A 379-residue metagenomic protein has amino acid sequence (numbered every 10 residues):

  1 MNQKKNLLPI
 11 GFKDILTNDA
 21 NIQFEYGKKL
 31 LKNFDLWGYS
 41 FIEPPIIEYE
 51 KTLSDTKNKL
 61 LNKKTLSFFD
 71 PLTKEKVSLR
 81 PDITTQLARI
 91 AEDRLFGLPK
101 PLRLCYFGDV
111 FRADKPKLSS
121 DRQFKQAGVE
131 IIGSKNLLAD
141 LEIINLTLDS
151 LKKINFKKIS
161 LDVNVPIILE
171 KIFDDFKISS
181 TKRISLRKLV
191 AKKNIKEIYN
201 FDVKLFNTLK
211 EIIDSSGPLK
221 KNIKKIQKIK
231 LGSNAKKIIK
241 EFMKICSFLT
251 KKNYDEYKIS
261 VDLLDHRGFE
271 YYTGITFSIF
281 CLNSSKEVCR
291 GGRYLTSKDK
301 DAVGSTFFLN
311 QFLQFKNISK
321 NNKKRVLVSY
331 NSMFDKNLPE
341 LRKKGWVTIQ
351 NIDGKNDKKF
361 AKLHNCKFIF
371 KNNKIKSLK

Functional and structural regions predicted by a protein language model:
M1-R80, T85, L141: TRNA-binding/sensing appendages of the translation machinery
N2, D93, P99-K100: Phosphate/dinucleotide-binding and metal-coordinating scaffold of catalytic cores in nucleotide-dependent enzymes
I22-W37, Y49, T84-L95, L104-F156 (+1 more regions): Positively charged, Gly/Ser-enriched RNA/tRNA-binding surfaces
I46-N62, N164-D174, S260, D265-G274 (+1 more regions): Beta-rich nucleic-acid/ligand-interaction surfaces
K63-L72, K177-F201: Acidic, His- and aromatic-enriched active-site or binding-groove loops in soluble protein domains that engage sugars
S67-S78, K188-A191, C289, N372-K379: Short, basic, helix/turn surface patches
L79, P99, D121-Q123, I132-I143 (+3 more regions): Short, well-structured alpha-helical patches and their helix-loop capping segments that border functional surfaces
S150-D175, S179-R183, K196: Extended alpha-helical scaffolds
